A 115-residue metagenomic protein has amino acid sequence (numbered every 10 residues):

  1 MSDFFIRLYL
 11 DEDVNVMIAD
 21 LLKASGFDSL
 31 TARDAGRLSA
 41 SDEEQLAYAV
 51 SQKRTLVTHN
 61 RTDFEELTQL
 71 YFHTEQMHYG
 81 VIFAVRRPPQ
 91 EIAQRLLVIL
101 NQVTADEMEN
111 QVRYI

Functional and structural regions predicted by a protein language model:
M1-E12, V16-A19, K23-A24, R37 (+2 more regions): Acidic, PIN/NYN-like endoribonuclease modules and their adjacent C-terminal/linker elements
D28-A40: Conserved BB-loop
T31-A32, L56, F83: Short catalytic-loop micro-motif centered on adjacent basic/acidic residues
D42, V50, R54-L67: Acidic, metal-binding active-site segment of PIN/NYN-like and related structure-specific nucleases
